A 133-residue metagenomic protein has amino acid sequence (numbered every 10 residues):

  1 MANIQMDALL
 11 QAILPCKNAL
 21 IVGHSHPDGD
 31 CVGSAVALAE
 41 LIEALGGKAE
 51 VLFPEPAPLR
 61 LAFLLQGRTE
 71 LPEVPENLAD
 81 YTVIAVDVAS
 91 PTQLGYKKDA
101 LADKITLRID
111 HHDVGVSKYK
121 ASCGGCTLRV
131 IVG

Functional and structural regions predicted by a protein language model:
M1-G133: Replace "Mg2+/Mn2+-dependent" with "divalent metal-dependent
